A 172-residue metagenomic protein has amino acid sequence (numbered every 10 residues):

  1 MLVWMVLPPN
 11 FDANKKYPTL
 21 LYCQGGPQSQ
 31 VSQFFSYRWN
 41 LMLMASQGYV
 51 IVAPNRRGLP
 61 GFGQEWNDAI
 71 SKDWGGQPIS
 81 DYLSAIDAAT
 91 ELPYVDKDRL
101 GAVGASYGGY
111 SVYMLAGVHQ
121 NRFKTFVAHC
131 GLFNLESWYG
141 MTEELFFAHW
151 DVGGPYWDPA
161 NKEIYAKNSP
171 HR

Functional and structural regions predicted by a protein language model:
M1, I51-V52: Rossmann-like S-adenosyl-L-methionine
M1, P18, R99: Alpha/beta-hydrolase fold active-site loops
V6-F11, P170-H171: Short beta-turn/strand-loop junction motif enriched in small, turn-promoting residues
L7, N14-G26: Short beta-strand element of the alpha/beta-hydrolase
Y22, N40, A45-S46, A53-R172: Active-site-proximal cap/loop segments of hydrolase catalytic domains
P27-S29, M44, I51: Serine-hydrolase catalytic-loop signature spanning alpha/beta hydrolases and amidase-signature enzymes
V31-F34: Short N-terminal helix/helix-N-cap motif within the alpha/beta-hydrolase-1
